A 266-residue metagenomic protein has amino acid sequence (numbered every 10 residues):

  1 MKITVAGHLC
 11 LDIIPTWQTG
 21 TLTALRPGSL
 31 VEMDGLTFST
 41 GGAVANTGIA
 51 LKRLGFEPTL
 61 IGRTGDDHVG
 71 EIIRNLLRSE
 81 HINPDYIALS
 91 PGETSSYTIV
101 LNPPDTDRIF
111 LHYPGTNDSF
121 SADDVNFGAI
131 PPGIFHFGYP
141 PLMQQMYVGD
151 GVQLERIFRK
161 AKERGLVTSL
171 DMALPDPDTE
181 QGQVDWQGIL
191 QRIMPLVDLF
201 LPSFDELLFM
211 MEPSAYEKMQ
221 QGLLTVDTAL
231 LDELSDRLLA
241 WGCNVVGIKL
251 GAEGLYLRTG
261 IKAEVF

Functional and structural regions predicted by a protein language model:
M1-I14, N75-L89, N102-F266: Ribokinase/PfkB-type carbohydrate-kinase core domain
M1-I61, H68-I82: Glycine-rich phosphate/adenosyl-contacting loop at the front of the ribokinase-like
A24-P27, V31-E32, F38, S96 (+4 more regions): Generic hydrophobic-segment detector
S39-N46, P91, F120, G182: Short secondary-structure boundary/capping elements
L54, E93-S96, G251: Short, basic and Ser/Thr-rich N-terminal targeting/leader segments
I61-R63, I87: Structural motif
T64-V69, L174-D176: Acidic, glycine-rich active-site loops and adjacent beta-strand->loop/helix elements that engage anionic groups
